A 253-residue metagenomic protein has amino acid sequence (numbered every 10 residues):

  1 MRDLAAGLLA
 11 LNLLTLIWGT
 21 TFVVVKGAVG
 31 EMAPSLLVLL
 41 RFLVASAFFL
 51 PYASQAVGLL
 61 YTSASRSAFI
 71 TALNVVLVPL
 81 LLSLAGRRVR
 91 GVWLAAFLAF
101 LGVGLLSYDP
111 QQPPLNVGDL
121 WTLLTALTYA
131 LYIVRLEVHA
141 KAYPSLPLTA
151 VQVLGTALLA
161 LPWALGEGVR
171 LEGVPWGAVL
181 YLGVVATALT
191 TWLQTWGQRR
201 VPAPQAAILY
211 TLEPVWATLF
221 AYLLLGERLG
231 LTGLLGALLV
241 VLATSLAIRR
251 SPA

Functional and structural regions predicted by a protein language model:
R2-L9, E31-L39, W93, Y108-L131 (+2 more regions): Juxtamembrane helix-entry segments on the extracytoplasmic side of multipass membrane proteins
L9, L13, L39-V44, L73 (+7 more regions): Hydrophobic residues within alpha-helical transmembrane segments of multi-pass solute transporters/permease subunits
I17, T21-F22, A45-T71, P79-L81 (+3 more regions): Specific transmembrane alpha-helical segments of multi-pass solute transporters/efflux pumps, especially DMT/EamA
V23-V24, V78-P79, L84, A96 (+2 more regions): Transmembrane alpha-helical segments that form core, pore/gating elements of small-molecule transporters/exporters
A28, L37, R41, G58 (+7 more regions): Hydrophobic/aromatic residues within transmembrane alpha-helices of multi-pass small-molecule transporters
V38-L40, S67-L73, I133-A157, T187-L223: Helix-helix packing/entry segments at the starts of transmembrane helices
L43, F48, R90-Y108, L159-A160 (+2 more regions): Hydrophobic transmembrane alpha-helices of multi-pass small-molecule transport proteins
N74-L94, V215-L235: C-terminal transmembrane-helix exit sites in multi-pass transporters
